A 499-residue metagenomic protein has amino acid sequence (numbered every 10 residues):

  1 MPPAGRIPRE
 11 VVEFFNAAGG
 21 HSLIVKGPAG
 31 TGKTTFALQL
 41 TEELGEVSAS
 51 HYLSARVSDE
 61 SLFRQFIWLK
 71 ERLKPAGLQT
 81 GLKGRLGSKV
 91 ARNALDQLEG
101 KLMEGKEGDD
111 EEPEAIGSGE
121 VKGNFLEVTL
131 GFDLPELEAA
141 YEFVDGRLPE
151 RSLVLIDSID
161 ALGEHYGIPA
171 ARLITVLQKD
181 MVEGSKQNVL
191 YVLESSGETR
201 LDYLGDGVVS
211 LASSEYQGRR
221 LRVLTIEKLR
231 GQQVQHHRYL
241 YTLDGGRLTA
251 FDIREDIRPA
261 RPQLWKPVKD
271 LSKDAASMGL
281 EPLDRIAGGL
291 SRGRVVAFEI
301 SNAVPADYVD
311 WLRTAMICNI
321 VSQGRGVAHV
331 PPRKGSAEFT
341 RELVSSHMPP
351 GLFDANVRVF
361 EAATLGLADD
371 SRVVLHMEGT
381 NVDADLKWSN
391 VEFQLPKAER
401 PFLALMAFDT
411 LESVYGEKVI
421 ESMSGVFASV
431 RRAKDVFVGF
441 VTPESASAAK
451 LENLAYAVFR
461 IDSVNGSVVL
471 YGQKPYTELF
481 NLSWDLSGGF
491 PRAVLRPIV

Functional and structural regions predicted by a protein language model:
R6-V11, N16-E46, S277-A337: Glycine-rich P-loop/Walker A and Walker A-like loops and their local beta1-loop-alpha1 context in P-loop NTPases
G20, E46-A49, K186-Q187, Y203-G207 (+5 more regions): Short glycine-/polar-rich loops that comprise or flank the Walker A/P-loop and associated switch/sensor motifs
L23-V25, H51-L53, L190, G207-L211 (+5 more regions): Hydrophobic/aromatic beta-strand patches that form the interior of the parallel beta-sheet core in alpha/beta enzyme
T31, R56-E60, D160-A161, S195-E198 (+7 more regions): Conserved nucleotide-binding/hydrolysis micro-motifs of P-loop NTPases
A49-L162, R325-S413: Conserved inter-motif catalytic segment of the P-loop NTP-binding fold
L126-Y203, V208, M377-L454: P-loop NTPase motor core
D206-E281, F459-V499: Phosphate-binding and hydrolysis-coupling loops of NTP-dependent motor/remodeling domains
R294-E299, P331, G351-S429, G439-F440 (+4 more regions): Extended amphipathic alpha-helical coiled-coil/heptad-repeat regions
